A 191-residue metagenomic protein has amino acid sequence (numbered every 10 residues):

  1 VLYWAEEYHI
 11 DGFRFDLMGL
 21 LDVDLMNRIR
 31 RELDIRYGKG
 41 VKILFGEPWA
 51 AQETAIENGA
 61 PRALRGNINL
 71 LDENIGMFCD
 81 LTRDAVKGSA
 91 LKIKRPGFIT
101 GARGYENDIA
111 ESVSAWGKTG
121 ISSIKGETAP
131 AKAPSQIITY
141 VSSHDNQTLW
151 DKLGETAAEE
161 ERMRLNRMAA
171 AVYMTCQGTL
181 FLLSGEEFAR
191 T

Functional and structural regions predicted by a protein language model:
V1-A55, G59: Active-site neighborhood of glycoside hydrolase catalytic domains
D16, A189-R190: Acidic/polar-rich alpha-helix caps and helix-coil junctions
R30-R31, K39-A189: Conserved alpha/beta catalytic core and glycan-binding cleft of carbohydrate-active enzymes
